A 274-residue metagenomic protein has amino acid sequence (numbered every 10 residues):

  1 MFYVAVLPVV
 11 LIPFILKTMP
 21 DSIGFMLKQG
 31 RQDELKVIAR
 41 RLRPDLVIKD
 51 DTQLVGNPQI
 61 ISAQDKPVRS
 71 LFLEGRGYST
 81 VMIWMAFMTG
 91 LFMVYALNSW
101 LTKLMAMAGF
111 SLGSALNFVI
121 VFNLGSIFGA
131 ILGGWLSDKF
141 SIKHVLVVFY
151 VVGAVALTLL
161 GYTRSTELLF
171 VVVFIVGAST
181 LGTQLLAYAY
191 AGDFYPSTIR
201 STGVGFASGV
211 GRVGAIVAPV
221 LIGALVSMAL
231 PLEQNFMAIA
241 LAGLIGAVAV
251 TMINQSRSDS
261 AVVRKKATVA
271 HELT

Functional and structural regions predicted by a protein language model:
M1-A5, V226-L241: A membrane-interface helix-boundary motif in multi-pass transporters
F14-P20, G24, A240-T268: Multi-pass alpha-helical transporter architecture, strongest for 12-TM Major Facilitator/SLC carriers used
T18-S79, A261-T274: Intracellular cytosolic loops and amphipathic helices of Major Facilitator Superfamily
F72-I131: Extracytoplasmic gate region of multi-pass secondary transporters
M105-A106, L136-S137, I222-L230: Interfacial helix-cap and linker-helix signal at transmembrane-aqueous boundaries of multi-pass secondary transporters
H144-T158: Structural signature of the two symmetry-related core transmembrane helices
Y162-V171: Helix-loop junctions at membrane interfaces in 12-TM secondary transporters
G182-Y195: Intracellular juxtamembrane helix-capping segments at the cytosolic ends of symmetry-related transmembrane helices
